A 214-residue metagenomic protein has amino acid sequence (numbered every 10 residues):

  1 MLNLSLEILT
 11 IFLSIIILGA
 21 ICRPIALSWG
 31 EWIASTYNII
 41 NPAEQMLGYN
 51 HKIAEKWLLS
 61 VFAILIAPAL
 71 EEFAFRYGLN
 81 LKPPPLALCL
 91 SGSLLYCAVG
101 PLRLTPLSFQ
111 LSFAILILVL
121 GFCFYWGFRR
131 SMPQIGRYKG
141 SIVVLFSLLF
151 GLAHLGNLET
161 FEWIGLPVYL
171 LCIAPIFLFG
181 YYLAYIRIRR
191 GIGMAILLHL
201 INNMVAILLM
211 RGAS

Functional and structural regions predicted by a protein language model:
L2-E31: N-terminal signal-anchor transmembrane alpha helix
N3, N38-N41, N50, N80 (+2 more regions): Detector for Asparagine
I21-N38, P85, R211-A213: Membrane-helix interface motif
W29-W32, W57, W126, W163: A residue-identity detector for tryptophan
I33-E55: Perimembrane loop-to-helix junctions flanking transmembrane segments
L47-A69: Interfacial helix-start motif at the membrane-water boundary
V61-S214: Transmembrane helix-loop-helix hairpins at the membrane interface of multi-pass integral membrane proteins
